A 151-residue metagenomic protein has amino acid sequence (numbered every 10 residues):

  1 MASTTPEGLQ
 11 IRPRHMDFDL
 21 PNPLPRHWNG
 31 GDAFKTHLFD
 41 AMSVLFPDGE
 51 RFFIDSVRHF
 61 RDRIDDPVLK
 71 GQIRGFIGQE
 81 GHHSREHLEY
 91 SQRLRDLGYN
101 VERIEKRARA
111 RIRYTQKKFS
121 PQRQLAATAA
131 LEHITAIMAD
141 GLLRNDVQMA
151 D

Functional and structural regions predicted by a protein language model:
A2-D151: Non-heme di-metal
